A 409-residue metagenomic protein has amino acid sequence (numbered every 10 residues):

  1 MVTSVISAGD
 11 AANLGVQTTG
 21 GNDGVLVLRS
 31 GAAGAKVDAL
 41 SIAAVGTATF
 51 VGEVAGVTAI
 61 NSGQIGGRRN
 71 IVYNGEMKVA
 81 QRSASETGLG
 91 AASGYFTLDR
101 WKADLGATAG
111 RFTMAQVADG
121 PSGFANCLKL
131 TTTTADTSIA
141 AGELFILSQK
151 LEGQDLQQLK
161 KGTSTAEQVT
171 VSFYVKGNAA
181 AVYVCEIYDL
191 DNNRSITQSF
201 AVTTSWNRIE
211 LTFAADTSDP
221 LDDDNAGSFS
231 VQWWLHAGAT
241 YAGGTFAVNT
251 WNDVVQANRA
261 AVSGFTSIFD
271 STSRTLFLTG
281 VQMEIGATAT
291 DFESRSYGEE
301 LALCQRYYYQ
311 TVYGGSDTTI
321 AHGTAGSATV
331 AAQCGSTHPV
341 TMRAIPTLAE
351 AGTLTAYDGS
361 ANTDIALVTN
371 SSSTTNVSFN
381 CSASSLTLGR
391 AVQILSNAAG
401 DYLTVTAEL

Functional and structural regions predicted by a protein language model:
M1-R69, E284-F292: Intrinsic low-complexity, repeat-rich intrinsically disordered segments enriched in small/flexible residues
V51-L409: Extracellular and organelle-lumenal recognition/adhesion modules and their flexible linkers in secreted
